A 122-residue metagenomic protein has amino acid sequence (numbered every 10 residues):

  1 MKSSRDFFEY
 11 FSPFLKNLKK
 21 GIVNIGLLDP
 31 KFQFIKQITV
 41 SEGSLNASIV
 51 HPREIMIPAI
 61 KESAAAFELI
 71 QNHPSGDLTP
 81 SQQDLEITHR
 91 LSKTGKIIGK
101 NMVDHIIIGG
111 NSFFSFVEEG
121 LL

Functional and structural regions predicted by a protein language model:
M1-R5: Long, charged amphipathic helices and adjacent flexible linkers at domain junctions
D6-E9, P13, L27-K31, S41-L122: Active-site-proximal loop/helix of nucleotide/amide-processing enzymes and allied scaffolds
K16-K19: Short loop/turn motifs at secondary-structure junctions and domain boundaries
I22-I25: Short glycine-rich loop/turn motifs
